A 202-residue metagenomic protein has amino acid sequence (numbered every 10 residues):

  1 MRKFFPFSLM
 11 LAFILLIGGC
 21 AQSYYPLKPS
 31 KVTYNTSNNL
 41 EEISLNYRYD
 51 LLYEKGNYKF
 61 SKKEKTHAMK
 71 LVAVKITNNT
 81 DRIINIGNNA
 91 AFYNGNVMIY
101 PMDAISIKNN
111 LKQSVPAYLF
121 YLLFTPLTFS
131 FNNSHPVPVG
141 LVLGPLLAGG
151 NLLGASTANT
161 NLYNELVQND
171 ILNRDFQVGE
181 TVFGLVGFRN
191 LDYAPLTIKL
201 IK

Functional and structural regions predicted by a protein language model:
M1-C20: Sec-dependent bacterial lipoprotein signal peptides
C20-K202: Conserved functional micro-motifs across diverse proteins
